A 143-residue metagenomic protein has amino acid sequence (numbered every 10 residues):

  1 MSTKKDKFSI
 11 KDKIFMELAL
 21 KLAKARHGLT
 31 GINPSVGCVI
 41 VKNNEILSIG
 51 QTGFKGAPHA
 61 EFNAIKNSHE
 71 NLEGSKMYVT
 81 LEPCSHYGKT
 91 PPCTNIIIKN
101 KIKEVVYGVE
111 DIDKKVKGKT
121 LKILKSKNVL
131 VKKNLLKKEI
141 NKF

Functional and structural regions predicted by a protein language model:
M1-S9: Secretory/periplasmic and organellar redox-cofactor proteins
S2-T3, I14-F15, K103: Small beta-barrel nucleic-acid-binding modules, principally OB-folds
F8-G31: Short, basic/aromatic recognition patches
F15, G31-V39, E73-S75: Acidic, glycine-enriched active-site microenvironments
I40-I140: Zn2+-dependent cytidine deaminase-like catalytic core
F143: Long, charge-dense, solvent-exposed interaction surfaces that engage phosphate-rich ligands
